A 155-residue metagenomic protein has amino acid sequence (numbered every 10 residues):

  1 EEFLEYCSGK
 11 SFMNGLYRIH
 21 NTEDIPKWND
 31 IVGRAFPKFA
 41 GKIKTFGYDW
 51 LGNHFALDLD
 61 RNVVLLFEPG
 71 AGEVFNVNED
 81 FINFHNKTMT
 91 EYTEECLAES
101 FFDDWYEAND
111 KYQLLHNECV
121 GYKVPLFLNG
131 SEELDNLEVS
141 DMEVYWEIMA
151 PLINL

Functional and structural regions predicted by a protein language model:
E1-L65, E118-L155: A surface-exposed partner-binding patch
N21-D24, F67, H85, F102-Y106: Short, surface-exposed, charged/polar-biased interaction segments
I25-N29, A71, M89, N109: Short alpha-helical interface elements
L65-A98: Compact, glycine/acidic-enriched structural inserts
N86-L137: An amphipathic alpha-helical core segment
